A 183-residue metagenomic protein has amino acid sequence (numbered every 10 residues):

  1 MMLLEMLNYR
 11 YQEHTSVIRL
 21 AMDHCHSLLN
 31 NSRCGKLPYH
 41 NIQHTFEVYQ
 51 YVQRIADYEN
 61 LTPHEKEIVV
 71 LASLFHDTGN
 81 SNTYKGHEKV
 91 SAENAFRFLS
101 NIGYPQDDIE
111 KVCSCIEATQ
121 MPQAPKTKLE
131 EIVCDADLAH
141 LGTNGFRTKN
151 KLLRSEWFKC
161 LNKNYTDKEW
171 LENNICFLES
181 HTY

Functional and structural regions predicted by a protein language model:
M1-Y11, R33-T62, F75, Y104 (+1 more regions): Divalent metal-dependent phosphate-bond-processing catalytic cores, especially two-metal-ion Mg2+/Mn2+ enzymes that act
Q12-N31, H44: Short alpha-helical hairpin
R19, D23, Y49-Q50, A92-E93 (+2 more regions): Generic alpha-helical structural signal
H26, N30, Y49-Q53, F96: Amphipathic, well-packed alpha-helical segments that form the structural scaffold of globular domains
V48, K66-N82, H87, S91 (+1 more regions): His-Asp-centered metal-binding catalytic motifs of divalent-metal-dependent phosphohydrolases/nucleases
D57, D77-T78, F96, S100: Charged, amphipathic alpha-helical interaction segments
N60-E65, Y84-H87, Y104-D108: Short, flexible active-site-proximal loops enriched in glycine and acidic residues
E88, A92-A124, K128-L129, D135: Glycine- and acidic-residue-rich phosphate-binding/metal-coordinating active-site segment common to enzymes that handle
